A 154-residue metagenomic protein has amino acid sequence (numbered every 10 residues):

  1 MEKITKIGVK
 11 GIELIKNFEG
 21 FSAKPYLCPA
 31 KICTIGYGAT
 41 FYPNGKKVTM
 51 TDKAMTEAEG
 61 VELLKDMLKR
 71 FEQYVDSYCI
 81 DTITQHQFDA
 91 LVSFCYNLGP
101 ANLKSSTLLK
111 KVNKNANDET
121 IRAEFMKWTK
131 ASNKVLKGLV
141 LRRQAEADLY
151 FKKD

Functional and structural regions predicted by a protein language model:
M1-K31, Y37-V48, M55-E72, I80-T82 (+1 more regions): Long, amphipathic alpha-helical surface segments
I15, Q87-C95, E124-M126: Short alpha-helical scaffolding segments that buttress acidic/His motifs in well-ordered protein cores
S77-F88: Short, structured surface segments that line ligand/substrate-binding pockets
